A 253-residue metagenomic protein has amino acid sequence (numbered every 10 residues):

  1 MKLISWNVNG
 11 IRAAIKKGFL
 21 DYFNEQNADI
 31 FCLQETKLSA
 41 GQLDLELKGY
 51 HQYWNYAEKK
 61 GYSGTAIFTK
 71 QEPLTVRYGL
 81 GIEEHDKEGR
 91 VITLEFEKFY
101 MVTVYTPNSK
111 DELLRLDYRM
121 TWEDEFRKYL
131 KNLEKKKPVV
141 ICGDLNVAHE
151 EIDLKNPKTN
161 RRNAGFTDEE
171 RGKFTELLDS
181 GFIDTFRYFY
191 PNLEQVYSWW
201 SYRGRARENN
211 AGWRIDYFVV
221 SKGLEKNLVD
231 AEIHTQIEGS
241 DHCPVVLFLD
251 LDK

Functional and structural regions predicted by a protein language model:
M1-L47, A57, Y62-S63, H149 (+2 more regions): N-terminal, active-site-proximal structural segment of metallo-dependent hydrolase catalytic domains
M1-N9, K98-K110, C142: Active-site-proximal beta-strand elements of phosphoester/diester hydrolases
N7, F23-G41, M101, L130-E151 (+4 more regions): Active-site beta-strand/loop signature of hydrolases that rely on acidic residues for catalysis
K37, Q42-S109: Structured beta-strand-rich core segments of catalytic domains in phosphoester-bond hydrolases
H51, E125-A211, I215: Metal-dependent phosphoesterases centered on the DNase I-like endonuclease/exonuclease/phosphatase
K60-T75, V196, R203-K226: Conserved beta strand-loop-helix elements of the APE1-like EEP
G81-I82, P107-E123, K158-R162: Surface-exposed cleft-lining segments at the edges of enzyme active sites
E232-K253: Surface polyanion/phosphate-binding segment centered on an Asp-His-Pro turn
